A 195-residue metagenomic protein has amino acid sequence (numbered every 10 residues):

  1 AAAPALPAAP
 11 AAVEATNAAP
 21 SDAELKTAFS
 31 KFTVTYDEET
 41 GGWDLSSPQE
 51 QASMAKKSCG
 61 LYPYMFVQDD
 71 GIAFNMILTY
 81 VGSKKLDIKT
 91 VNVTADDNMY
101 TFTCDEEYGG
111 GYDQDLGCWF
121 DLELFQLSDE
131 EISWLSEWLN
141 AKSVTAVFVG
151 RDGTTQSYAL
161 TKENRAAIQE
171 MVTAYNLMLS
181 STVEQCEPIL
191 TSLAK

Functional and structural regions predicted by a protein language model:
L6-K195: A generic "folded-domain core" signal
